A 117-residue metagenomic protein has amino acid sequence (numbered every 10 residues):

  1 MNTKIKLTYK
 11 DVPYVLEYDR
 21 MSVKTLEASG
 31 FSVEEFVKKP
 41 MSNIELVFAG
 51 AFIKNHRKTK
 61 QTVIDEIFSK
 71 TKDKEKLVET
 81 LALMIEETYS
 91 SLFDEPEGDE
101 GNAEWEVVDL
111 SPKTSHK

Functional and structural regions predicted by a protein language model:
M1-T8, V23, F31-K38, K58-K117: Charged interaction scaffolds used for protein-protein
K10-V12: Short acidic/polar mixed-charge low-complexity motifs
Y14-L16: Short, isolated positions in well-ordered beta-strands
D19: Residue-level signal for threonine
N43-K54, E79-E86: Short, hydrophobic/amphipathic alpha-helical patches that form generic packing surfaces within helical domains
